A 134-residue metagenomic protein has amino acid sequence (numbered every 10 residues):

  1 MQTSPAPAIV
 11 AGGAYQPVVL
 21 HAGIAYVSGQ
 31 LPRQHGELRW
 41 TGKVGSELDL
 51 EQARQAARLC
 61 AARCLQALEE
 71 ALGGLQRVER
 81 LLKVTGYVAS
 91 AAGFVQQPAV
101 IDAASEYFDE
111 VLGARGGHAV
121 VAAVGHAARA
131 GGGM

Functional and structural regions predicted by a protein language model:
M1-M134: Short, polar/acidic, helix-capping and beta-turn segments at strand->helix junctions that line the mouths
